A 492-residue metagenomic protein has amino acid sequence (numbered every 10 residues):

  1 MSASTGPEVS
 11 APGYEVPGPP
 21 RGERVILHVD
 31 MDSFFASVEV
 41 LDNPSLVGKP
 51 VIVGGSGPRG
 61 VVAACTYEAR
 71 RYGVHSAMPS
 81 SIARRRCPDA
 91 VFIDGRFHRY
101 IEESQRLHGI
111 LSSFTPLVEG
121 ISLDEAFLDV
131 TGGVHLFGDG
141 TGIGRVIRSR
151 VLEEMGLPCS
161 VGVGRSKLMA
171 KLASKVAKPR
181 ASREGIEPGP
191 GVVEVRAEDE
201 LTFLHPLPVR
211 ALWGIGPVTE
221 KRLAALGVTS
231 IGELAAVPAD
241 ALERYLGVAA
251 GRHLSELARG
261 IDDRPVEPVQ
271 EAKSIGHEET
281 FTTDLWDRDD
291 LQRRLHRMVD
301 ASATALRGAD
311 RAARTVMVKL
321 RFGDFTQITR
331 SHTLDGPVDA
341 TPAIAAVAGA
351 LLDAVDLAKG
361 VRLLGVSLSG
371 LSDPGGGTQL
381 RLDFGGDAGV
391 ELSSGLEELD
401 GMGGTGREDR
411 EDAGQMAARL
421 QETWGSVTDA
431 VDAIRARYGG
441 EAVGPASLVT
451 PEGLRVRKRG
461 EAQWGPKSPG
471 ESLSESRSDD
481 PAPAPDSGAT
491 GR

Functional and structural regions predicted by a protein language model:
M1-H253, V266, T304, D387-S393 (+2 more regions): Gly/Gly-Pro- and Ser/Thr-rich, intrinsically disordered tail segments characteristic of DNA damage-repair and tolerance
P19, A211, T219-L363, D373-G376 (+2 more regions): DNA-contacting surface of Y-family translesion DNA polymerases
V134-G138, S372-G377: Short, charged/polar, Gly/Pro-enriched secondary-structure boundary elements
K171-A173, T329-S331, G376-G377, V456: Short, well-ordered secondary-structure micro-motifs
S369: Structured beta-strand/turn binding interfaces of compact recognition modules in eukaryotic regulators
